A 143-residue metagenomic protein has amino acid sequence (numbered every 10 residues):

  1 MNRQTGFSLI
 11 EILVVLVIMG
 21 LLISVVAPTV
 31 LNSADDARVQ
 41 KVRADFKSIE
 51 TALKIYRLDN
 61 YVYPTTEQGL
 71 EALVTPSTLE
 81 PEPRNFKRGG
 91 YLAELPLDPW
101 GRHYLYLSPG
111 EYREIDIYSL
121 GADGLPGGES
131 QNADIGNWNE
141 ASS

Functional and structural regions predicted by a protein language model:
R3-V30: N-terminal single-pass transmembrane signal-anchor helix
Q4, I18, E67, P99 (+1 more regions): Short glycine/serine/threonine-biased micro-segments
S24, Q40, P64-E67, F86 (+1 more regions): Non-catalytic, surface-exposed connector residues within folded enzymatic/regulatory domains
S33-S77, P81: Conserved hydrophobic/amphipathic alpha-helical signal-anchor segments
V39-Q40, T51-K54, N60, E71 (+2 more regions): Short, surface-exposed interaction loops/tails
E82-G89: Short, structured beta-strand/loop micro-motifs enriched in basic residues and often containing a Trp
